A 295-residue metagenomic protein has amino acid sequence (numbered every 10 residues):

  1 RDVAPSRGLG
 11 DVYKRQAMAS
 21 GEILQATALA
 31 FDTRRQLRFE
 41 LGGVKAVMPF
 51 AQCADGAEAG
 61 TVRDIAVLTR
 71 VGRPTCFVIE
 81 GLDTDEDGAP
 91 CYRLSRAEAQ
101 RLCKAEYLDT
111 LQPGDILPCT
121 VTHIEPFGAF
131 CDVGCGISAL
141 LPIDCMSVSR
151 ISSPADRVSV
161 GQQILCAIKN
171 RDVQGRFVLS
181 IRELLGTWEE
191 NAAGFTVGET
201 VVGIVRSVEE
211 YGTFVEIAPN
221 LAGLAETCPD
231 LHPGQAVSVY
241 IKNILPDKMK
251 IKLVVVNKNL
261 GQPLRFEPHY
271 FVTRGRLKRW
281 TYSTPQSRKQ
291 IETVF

Functional and structural regions predicted by a protein language model:
D2-L9, Y13: Single conserved hydrophobic/aromatic residue that forms the stacking wall/gate of nucleotide- or nucleobase-binding
M18-R34, R73-G81, P113-P126, I164-I168 (+2 more regions): Structural detector for short beta-strands of small beta-barrel domains
R34-F39, P90, F127-C131, G175-F177 (+2 more regions): Short aromatic-glycine-enriched beta-strand elements
K45-T69, R101-Q112, S138-V160, G186-E189 (+1 more regions): A cross-kingdom feature marking solvent-exposed beta-strand/loop segments within repeated, beta-rich binding/scaffold
V67-E106, I116, T122-A129, V133-R150 (+1 more regions): Hydrophobic, ordered structural segments
T84-C103, Y107, V173-E190, D247-Y270: OB-fold/S1-family single-stranded nucleic acid-binding modules
L111-L141, S149, L165, R171-D172 (+2 more regions): Surface-exposed interaction/gating patches
K169, I204-F295: C-terminal functional regions that serve as terminal interaction/effector modules
